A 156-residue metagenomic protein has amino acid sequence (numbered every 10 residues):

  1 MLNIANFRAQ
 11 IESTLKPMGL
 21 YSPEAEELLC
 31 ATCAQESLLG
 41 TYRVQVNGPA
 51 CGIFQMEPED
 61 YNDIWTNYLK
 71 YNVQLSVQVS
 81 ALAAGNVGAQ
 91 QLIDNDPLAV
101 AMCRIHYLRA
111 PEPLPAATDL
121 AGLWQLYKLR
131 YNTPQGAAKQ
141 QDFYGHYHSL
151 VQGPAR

Functional and structural regions predicted by a protein language model:
L2-L15, A34-E112: Peptidoglycan-targeting cell-wall enzymes and recognition modules
A9, Q55-P58, L129, T133 (+2 more regions): Charged, low-complexity, intrinsically disordered terminal regions
K16-E24: Short, charged helix-capping/linker segments at alpha-helix termini
P23-A31, T118-L126: Alpha-helical scaffolds flanking conserved acidic
S37-V44, N132-Q141: Secretory-pathway/luminal and periplasmic proteins that interact with or process carbohydrate-rich
Q140-R156: Long, charge-rich low-complexity segments
